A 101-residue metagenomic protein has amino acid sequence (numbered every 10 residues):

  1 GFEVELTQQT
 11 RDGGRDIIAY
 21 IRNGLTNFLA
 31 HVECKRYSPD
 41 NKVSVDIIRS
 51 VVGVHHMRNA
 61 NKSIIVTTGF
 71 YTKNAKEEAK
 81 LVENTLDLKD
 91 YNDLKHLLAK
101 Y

Functional and structural regions predicted by a protein language model:
G1-Y101: Mixed-charge (Asp/Glu-Lys/Arg
